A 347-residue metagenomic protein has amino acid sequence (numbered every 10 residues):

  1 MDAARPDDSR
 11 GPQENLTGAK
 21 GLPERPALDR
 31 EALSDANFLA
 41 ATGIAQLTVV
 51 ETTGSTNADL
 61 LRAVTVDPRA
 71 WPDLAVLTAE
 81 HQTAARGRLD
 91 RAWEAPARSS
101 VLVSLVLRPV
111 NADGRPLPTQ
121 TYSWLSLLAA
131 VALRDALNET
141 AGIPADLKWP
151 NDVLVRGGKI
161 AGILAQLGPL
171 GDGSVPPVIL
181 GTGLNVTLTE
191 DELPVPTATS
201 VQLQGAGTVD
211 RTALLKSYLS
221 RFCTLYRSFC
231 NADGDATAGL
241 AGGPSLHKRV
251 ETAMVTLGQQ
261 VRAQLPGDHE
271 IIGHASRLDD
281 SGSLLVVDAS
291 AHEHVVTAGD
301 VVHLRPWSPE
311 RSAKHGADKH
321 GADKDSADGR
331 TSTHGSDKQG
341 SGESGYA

Functional and structural regions predicted by a protein language model:
M1-E139, P306, H315-D323, D337-A347: N-terminal lobe of the biotin/lipoate ligase/transferase fold
V50, H81-R86, K148, V153 (+5 more regions): Short glycine- and Lys/Arg-enriched binding-loop motifs that mark or flank ligand-binding interfaces
V64-L74, D90-A213, S217: Nucleotide and nucleotide-moiety/phosphate-recognizing core
L74, E80, P150, G157-G162 (+3 more regions): Conserved beta-strand residues within beta-sheet cores
A206-D268, W307-P309, G345-Y346: Conserved, helical-rich catalytic subdomain that frames metal- and/or nucleotide-binding sites in enzyme alpha/beta
L257-K319, D323, D328-A347: Conserved RNA-binding domains used in RNP assembly and mRNA/RNA metabolism
